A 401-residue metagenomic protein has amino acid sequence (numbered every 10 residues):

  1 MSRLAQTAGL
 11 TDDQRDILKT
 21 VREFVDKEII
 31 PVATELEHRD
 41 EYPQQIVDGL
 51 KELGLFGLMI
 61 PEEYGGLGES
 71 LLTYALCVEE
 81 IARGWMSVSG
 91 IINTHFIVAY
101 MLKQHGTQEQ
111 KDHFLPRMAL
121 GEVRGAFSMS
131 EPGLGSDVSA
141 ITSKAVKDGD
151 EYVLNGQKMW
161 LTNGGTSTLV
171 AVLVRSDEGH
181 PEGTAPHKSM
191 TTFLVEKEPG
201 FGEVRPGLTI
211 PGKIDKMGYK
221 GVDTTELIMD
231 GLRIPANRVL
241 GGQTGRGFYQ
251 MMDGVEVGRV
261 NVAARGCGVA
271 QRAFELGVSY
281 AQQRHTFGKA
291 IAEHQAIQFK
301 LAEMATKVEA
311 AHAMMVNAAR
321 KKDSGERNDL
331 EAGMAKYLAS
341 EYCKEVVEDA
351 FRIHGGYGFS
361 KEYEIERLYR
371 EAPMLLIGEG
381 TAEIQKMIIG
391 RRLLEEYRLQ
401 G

Functional and structural regions predicted by a protein language model:
M1-G84, V88-S89, N93, H105-Q110 (+6 more regions): Alpha-helical interface subdomain recognition
E63-G65, S130-L134, Q157-W160, R175-P181 (+1 more regions): Short beta-turn/strand-loop junction motif enriched in small, turn-promoting residues
I91, M118, G133-S136, W160-N163 (+2 more regions): Short Gly/Pro-enriched turn/cap motifs at secondary-structure boundaries
A99-H105, F127, S139, G179-H180: Flexible, glycine-rich active-site loops centered on histidine and acidic residues that chelate a metal or position
G121-M129, L173: A short, Trp-centered hydrophobic/proline-enriched beta-strand micro-motif
S143-A145: A structural signal for short hydrophobic beta-strand segments in well-ordered beta-sheet cores
D150-E151, N155-T209: A short core secondary-structure module
F201-G231: Flexible, small-/acidic-enriched active-site or ligand-binding loops
